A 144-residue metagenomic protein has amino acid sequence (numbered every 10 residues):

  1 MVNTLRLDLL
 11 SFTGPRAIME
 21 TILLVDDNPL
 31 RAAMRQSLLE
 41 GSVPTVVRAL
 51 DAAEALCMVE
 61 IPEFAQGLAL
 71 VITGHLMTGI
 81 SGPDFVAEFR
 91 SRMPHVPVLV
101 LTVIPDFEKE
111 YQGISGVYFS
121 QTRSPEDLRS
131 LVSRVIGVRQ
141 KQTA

Functional and structural regions predicted by a protein language model:
D26-N28, G74: Acidic di-acidic motifs
P29-R48: Two-component/phosphorelay signaling modules centered on CheY-like receiver
R48-L70, G74: Acidic, metal-coordinating helix/loop segments flanking the phosphotransfer/catalytic sites of two-component signaling
I61-A65, E88-H95: Conserved phosphotransfer cores of two-component systems
Q66-F89: Conserved phosphotransfer microenvironments
G82, E88, E110-Q121: As written
V100-V103: Hydrophobic/aromatic residues positioned on beta-strands within the core alpha/beta folds
R123-I136, Q140: C-terminal output helix
